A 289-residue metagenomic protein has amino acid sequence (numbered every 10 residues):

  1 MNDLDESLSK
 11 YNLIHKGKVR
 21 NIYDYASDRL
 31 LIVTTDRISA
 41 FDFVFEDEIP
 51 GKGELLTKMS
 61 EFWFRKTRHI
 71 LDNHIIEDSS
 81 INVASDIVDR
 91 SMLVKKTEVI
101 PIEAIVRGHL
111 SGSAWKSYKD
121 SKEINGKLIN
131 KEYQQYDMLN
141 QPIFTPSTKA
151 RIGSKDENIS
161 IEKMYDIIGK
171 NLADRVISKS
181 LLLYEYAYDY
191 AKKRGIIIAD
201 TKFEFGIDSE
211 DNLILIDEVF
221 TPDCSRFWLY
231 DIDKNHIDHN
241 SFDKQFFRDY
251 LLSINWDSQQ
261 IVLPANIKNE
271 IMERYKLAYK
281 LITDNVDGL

Functional and structural regions predicted by a protein language model:
M1-A150, S258-L289: Active-site loop/lid in soluble adenylation, ligation, and acyl-transfer enzymes
R29, V99-P101, G195-I198, E210-L213: Coil-to-beta-strand transition motifs
E46, D166, K170-D174, A265: Active-site oxyanion-binding pockets that recognize sulfate/phosphate
E54, K58, N171, R175-S178 (+4 more regions): Generic recognition of stable, solvent-exposed alpha-helical segments in well-folded globular domains
V106, I198-V219: Conserved metal-phosphate-binding beta-hairpin within the catalytic cores of diverse ATP-dependent phosphoryl-transfer
M138-K170: A short mid-domain helix/strand-loop element embedded in enzyme catalytic domains that forms or borders the active-site
I168-A199: A long amphipathic alpha-helix within ATP-dependent nucleotide-binding catalytic cores
V219-A278, I282: C-terminal helix-cap and adjacent tail motif
